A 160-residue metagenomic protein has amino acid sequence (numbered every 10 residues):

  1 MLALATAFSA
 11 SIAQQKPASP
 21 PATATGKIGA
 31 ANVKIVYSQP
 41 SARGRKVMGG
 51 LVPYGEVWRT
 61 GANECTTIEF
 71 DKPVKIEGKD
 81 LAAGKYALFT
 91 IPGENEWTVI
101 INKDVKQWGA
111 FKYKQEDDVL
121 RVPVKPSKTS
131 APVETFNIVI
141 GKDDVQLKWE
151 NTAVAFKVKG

Functional and structural regions predicted by a protein language model:
M1-S9: Bacterial N-terminal signal peptides
Q14-A82, A87-G160: Targeting-peptide/extracellular-domain and disordered-appendage signature
